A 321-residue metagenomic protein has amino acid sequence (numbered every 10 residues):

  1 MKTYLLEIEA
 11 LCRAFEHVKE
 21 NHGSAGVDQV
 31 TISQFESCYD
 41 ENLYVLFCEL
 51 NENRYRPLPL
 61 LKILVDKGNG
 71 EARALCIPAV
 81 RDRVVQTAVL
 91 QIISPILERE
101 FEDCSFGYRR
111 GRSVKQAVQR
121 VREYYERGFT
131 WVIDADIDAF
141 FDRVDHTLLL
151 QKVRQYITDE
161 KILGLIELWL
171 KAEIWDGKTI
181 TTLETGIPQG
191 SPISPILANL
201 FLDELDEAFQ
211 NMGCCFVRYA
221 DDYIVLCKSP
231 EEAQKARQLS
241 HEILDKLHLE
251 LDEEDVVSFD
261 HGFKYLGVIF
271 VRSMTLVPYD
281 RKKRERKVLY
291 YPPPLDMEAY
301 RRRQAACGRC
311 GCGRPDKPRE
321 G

Functional and structural regions predicted by a protein language model:
M1-D40: Non-catalytic, polymerase-adjacent accessory regions of viral genome-replication enzymes
C38-E41, V45-C48: Intein modules and their embedded homing endonuclease domains
L46-L64, G68, E100-C104, Y108-G262: Conserved polymerase palm-domain catalytic core
R73-A79: Conserved phosphate-binding loops in nucleotide/dinucleotide-binding enzymes
R81, V85: Duplex nucleic acid-engaging cores and interfaces of nucleic-acid transaction enzymes
Q86-F106: Electropositive, glycine- and tryptophan-enriched low-complexity nucleic-acid-binding patches
Q91, A135-I137, S229, V268 (+1 more regions): Residues immediately flanking
I269-G321: Active-site and adjacent loop segments of nucleotide-processing enzymes that use two-metal-ion phosphate chemistry
